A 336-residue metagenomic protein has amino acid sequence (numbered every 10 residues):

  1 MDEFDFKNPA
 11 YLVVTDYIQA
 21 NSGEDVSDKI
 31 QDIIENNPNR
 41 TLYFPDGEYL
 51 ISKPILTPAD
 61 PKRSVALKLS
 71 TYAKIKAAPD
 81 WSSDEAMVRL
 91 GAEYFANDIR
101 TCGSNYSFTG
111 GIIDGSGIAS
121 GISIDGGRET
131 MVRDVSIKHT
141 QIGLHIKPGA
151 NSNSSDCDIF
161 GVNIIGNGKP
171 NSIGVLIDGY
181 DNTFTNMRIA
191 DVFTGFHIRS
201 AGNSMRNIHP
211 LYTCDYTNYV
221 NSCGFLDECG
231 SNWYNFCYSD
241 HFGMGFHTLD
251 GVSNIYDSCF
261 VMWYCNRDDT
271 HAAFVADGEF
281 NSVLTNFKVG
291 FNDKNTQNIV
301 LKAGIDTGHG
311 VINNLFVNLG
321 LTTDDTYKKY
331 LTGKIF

Functional and structural regions predicted by a protein language model:
M1-D32: Right-handed parallel beta-helix/beta-solenoid
V14, I33-N37, I113, V135-I137 (+5 more regions): Alpha-helix C-terminal capping segments
V14, S82-V88, S136, I164-N167 (+1 more regions): Long, hydrophilic "mature protein body" segments
Q31, E35, N39-D84, I113 (+1 more regions): N-terminal extracellular ligand-recognition/capping segment immediately after the signal peptide
Y43-F44, K62-S70, G103-G110, T130-D134 (+8 more regions): All-beta strand scaffolds that present successive hydrophobic residues in beta-strands
P54-P58, S82-C102, S120-G126, I142-S152 (+8 more regions): Glycine-rich beta-solenoid repeat tracts in large extracellular/virion proteins
I137, L144, I159-I164, V175 (+5 more regions): Fold-core signature of tandem repeat domains
